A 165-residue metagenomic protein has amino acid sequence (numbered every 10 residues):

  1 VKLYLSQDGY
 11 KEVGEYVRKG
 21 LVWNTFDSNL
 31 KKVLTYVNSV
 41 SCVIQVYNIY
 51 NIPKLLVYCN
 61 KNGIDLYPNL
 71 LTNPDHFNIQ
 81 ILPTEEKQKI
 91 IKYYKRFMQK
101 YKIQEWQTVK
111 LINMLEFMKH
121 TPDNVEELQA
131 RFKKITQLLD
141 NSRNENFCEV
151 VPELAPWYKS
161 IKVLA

Functional and structural regions predicted by a protein language model:
V1-L71: Radical SAM/AdoMet-radical enzyme domain recognition
N24, L30-V33, N78, T84 (+3 more regions): Residue-level detector of solvent-exposed, low-hydrophobicity positions
S28, T35, K61, E85-K92 (+3 more regions): Polar/charged alpha-helical tracts
V46-Y50, D65-K95, E105-L128: Flexible glycine/acidic-rich beta-alpha junction loops that bind and position SAM and/or redox cofactors in anaerobic
V57, I79-T84, I103, I161-V163: Hydrophobic transmembrane signal anchors and adjacent membrane-proximal interface regions, especially in viral
K95-A165: Radical SAM enzyme core and accessory elements
